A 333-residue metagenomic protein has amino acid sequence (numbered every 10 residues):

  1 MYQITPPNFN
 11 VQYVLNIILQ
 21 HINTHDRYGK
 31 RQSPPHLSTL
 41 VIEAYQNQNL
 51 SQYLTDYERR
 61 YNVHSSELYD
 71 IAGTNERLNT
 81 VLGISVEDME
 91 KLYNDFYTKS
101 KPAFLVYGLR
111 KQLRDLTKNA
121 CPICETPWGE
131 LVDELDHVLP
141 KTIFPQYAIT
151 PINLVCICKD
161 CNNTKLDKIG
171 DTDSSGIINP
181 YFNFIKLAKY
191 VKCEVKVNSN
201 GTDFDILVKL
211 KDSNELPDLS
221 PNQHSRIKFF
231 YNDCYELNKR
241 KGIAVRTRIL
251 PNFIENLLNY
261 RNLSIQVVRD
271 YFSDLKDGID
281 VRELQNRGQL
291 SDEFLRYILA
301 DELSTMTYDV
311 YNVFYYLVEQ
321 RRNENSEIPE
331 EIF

Functional and structural regions predicted by a protein language model:
Y2-P102: N-terminal accessory alpha/beta regions
Y2-S38, D218-F333: C-terminal, charged low-complexity interaction regions
D26, D56, D70, D88 (+15 more regions): Acidic-enriched, low-complexity/disordered segments with a strong bias for Aspartate over Glutamate
D56-Y57, S65-E67, D171, Y181 (+1 more regions): Intrinsic-disorder/low-complexity, polar/charged segments
Y97-L109, D136-I143: Short Cys/His-rich Zn2+-coordinating modules
L109-D133, C158: Short cysteine-rich loop/turn motifs with clustered Cys
G129-P217: Glycine- and acidic-residue-rich phosphate-binding/metal-coordinating active-site segment common to enzymes that handle
